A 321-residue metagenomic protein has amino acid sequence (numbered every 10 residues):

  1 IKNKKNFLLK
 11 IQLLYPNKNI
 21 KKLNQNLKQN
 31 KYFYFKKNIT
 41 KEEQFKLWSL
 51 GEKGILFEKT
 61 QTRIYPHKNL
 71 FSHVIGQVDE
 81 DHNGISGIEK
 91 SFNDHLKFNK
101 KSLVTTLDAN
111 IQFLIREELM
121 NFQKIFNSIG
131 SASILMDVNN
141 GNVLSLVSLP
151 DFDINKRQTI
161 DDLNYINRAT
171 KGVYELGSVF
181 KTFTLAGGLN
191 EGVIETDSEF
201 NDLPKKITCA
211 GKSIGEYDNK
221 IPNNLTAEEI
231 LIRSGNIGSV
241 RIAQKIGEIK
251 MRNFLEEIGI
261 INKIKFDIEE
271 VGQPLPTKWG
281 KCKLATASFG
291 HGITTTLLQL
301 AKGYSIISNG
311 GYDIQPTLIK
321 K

Functional and structural regions predicted by a protein language model:
I1-K2, G76-D81, S145-D151: Short beta->alpha transition motifs characteristic of CBS
N6-L13, K22-K101, T105: Small/polar-residue-rich segments within soluble enzyme cores
N17, K53-E58, K124-V138: Short N-terminal helix-loop-first-beta-strand/juxtamembrane motif that initiates sensory/input modules
K22-K28, N127-I129, D137, F200-N201: Short, glycine-/polar-rich solvent-exposed loops and beta-turns at beta-strand/coil boundaries
Y32, K46, H95-S131, N139: Conserved, well-ordered alpha-helix/loop/beta-strand core segments that scaffold catalytic motifs
S133, D137-S178, F183-K321: Beta-lactam-recognizing serine transpeptidase/beta-lactamase-like catalytic domain environment
